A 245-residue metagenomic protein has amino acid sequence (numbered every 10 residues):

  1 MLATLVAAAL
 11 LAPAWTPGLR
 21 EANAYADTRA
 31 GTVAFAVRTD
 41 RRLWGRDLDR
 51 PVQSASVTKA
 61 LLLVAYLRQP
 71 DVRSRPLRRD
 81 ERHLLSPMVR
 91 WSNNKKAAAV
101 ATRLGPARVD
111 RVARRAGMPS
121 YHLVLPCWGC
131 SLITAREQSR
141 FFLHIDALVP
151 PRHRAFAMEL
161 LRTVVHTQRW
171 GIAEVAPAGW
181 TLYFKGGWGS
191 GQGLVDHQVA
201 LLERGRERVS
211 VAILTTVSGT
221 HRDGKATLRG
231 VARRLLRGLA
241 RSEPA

Functional and structural regions predicted by a protein language model:
M1-P13: Secretory targeting and sorting signals
A14-G45, A98-A245: Penicillin-recognizing serine hydrolase domain
R38-R41, L77-N93, L104-G105: Acidic helix-start/capping segments at beta-turn-to-alpha-helix junctions
T39, R50, S56-T58, R68 (+3 more regions): A mature extracytoplasmic/lumenal domain signature
T39-D47, L63-Y66, R90-N94, A212: Acidic/histidine-rich, surface-exposed loop or edge segments in extracytoplasmic proteins
P51-R75, M88, V211: Active-site SXXK
V52, R75-H83, R222: Residues at secondary-structure transition points
V57-A60, R90, N94, L132-S139: Short alpha-helical patches at coil-to-helix transitions and adjacent helical residues in well-structured domains
